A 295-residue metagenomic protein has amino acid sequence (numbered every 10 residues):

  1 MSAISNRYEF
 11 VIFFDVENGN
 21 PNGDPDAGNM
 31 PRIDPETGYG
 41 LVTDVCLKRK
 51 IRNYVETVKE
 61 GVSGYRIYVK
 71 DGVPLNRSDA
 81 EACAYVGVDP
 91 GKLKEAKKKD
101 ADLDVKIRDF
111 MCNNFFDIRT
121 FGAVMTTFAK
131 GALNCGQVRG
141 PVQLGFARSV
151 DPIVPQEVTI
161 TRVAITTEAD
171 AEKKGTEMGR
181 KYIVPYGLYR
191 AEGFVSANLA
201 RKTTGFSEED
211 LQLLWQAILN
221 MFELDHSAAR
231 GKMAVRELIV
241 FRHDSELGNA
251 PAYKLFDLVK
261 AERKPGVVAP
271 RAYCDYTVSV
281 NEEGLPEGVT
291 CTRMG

Functional and structural regions predicted by a protein language model:
M1-G295: RNA-binding basic/glycine-rich loop and surface signature characteristic of RAMP-family CRISPR effectors
